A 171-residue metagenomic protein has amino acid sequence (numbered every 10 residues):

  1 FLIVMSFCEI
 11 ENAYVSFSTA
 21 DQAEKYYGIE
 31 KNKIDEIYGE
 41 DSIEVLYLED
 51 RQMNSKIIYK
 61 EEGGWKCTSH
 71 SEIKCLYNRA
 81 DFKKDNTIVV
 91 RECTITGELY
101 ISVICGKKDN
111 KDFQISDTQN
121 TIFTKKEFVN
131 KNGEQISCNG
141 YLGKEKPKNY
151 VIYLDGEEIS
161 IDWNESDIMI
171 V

Functional and structural regions predicted by a protein language model:
L2-I3, I170: Detector for intrinsically disordered, low-structure N-terminal pre-sequences
I3-D81: N-terminal export/targeting and maturation segments
E62-V171: Extracytoplasmic electrostatic interaction patches
